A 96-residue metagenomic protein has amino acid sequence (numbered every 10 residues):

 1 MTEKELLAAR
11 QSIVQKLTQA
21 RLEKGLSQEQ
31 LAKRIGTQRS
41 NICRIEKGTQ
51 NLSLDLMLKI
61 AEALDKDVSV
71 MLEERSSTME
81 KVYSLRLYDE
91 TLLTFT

Functional and structural regions predicted by a protein language model:
M1-Q19, T78-T96: N-terminal flexible/basic segments that precede or flank functional cores
I13, K24, S53: Flexible coil/turn residues that form the inter-helical turn or adjacent wing/linker of helix-turn-helix
L17, Q28, R39, L54-M57: Helix-turn-helix DNA-binding elements, focusing on the entry/boundary residues of the two helices that contact DNA
L22, K33, E62: Alpha-helical residues within the helix-turn-helix
G25-C43: Short alpha-helical DNA-recognition segment
D55-V70: DNA major-groove recognition helix of helix-turn-helix/homeodomain DNA-binding modules
